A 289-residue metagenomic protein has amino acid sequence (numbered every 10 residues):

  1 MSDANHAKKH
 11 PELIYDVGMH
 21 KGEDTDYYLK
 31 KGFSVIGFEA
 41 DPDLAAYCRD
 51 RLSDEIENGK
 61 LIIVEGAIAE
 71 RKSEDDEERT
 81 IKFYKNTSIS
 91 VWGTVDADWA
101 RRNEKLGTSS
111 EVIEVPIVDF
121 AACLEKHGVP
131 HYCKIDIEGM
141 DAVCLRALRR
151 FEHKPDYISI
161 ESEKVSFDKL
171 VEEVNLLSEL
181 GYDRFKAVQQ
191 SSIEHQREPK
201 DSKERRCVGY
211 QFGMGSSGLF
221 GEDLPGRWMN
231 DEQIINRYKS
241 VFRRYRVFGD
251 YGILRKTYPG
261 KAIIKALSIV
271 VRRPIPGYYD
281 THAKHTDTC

Functional and structural regions predicted by a protein language model:
M1-C289: Phosphate/nucleotide-binding beta-alpha loop and adjacent structural elements of enzyme active sites
